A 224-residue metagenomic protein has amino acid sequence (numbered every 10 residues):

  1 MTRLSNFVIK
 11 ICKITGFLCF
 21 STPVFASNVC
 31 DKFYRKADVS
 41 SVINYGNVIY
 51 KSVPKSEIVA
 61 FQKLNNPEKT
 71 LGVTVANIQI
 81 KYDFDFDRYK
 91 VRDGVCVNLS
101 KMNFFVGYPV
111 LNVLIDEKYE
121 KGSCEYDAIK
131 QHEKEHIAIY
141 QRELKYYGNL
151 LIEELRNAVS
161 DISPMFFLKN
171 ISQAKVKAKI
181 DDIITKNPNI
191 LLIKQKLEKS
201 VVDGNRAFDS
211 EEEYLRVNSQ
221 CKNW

Functional and structural regions predicted by a protein language model:
T2-T15: Bacterial N-terminal signal peptides that target proteins for export
V24-A26: Boundary at the C-terminal end of the N-terminal hydrophobic targeting segment
N28-Y45: Short N-terminal segments immediately surrounding and downstream of signal-peptide cleavage
S56-F104, N112-D116, V159-W224: Metalloprotease/metallohydrolase-associated module, dominated by Zn2+-dependent proteases
S123-E135: Short alpha-helix carrying the canonical HExxH Zn2+-binding catalytic motif
K134-L151: Catalytic Zn2+-binding segment of zinc metalloproteases
